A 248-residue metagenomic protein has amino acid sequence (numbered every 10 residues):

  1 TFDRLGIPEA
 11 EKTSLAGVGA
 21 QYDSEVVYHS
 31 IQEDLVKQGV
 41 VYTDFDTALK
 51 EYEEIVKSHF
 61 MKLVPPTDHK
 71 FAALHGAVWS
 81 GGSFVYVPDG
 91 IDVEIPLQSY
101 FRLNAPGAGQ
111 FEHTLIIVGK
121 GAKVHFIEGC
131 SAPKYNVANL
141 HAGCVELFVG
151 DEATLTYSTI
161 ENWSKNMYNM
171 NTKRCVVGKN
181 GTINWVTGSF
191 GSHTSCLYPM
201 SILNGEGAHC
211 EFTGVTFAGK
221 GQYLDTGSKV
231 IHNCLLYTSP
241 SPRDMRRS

Functional and structural regions predicted by a protein language model:
D3-E9, Y22-S239, R243: Conserved beta-strand/loop scaffold segments within soluble protein domains that form the structured core and edges
T13-G17: Fe-S ferredoxin-like electron-transfer domains and their immediately adjacent linker/connector regions across
M245-S248: N-terminal low-complexity segments that are often proline-rich with Ser/Thr-Pro
